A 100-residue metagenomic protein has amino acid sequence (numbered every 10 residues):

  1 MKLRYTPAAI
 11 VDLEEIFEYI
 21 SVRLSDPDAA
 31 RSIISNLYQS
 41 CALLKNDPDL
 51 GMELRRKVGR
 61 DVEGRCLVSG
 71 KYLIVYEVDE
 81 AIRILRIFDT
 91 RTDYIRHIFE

Functional and structural regions predicted by a protein language model:
M1-N36: Arg/Lys-rich, positively charged N-terminal/basic patches that mediate binding to nucleic acids
R4, Y38, D47-D49: Alpha-helical transmembrane segments and membrane-interface helix-loop junctions in multi-pass membrane proteins
V11, Q39, I82: Short alpha-helical
L24, S69-E100: Enriched for short, Lys/Arg-rich terminal
S35-Q39, R65: Hydrophobic alpha-helical segments of small multi-pass membrane proteins
L50-A81: Basic/aromatic recognition patch in beta-strand/loop cores that engages polyanionic ligands
